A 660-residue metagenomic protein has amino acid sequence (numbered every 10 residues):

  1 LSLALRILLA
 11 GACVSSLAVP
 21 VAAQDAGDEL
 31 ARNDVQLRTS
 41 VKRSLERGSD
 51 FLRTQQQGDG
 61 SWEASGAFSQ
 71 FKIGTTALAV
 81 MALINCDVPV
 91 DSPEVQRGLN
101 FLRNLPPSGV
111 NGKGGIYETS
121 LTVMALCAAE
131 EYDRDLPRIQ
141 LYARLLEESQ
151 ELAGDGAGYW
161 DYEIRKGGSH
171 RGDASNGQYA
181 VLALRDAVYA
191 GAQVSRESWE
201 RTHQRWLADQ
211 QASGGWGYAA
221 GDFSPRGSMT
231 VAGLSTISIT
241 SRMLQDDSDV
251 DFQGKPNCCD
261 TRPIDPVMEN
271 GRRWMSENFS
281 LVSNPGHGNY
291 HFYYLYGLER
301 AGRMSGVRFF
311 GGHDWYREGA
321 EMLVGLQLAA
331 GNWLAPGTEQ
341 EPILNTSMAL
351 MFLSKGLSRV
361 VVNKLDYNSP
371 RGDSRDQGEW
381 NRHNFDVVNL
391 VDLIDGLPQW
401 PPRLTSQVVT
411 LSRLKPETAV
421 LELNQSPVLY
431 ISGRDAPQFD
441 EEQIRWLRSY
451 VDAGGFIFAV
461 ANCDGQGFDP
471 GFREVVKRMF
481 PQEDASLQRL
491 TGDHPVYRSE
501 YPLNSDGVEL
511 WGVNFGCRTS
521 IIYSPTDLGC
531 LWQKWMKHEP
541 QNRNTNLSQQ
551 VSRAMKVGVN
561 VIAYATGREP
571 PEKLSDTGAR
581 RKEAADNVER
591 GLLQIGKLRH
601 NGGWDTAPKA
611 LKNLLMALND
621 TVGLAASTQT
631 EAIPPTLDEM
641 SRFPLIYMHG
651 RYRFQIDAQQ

Functional and structural regions predicted by a protein language model:
A4-S16: Bacterial N-terminal signal peptides
A18-A23, R599: Boundary at the C-terminal end of the N-terminal hydrophobic targeting segment
Q24-D50, S61-E94, S108-R144, E148-E200 (+4 more regions): An alpha-helical repeat/solenoid feature that recognizes helix-turn-helix modules
L52-T76, Q96, N100-G114, Q407-P416 (+1 more regions): Internal amphipathic alpha-helical repeat/solenoid segments
Q55, T76, G115-E118, G233 (+8 more regions): Active-site-proximal beta-strand/loop segments in catalytic clefts of secreted hydrolases
F68, S358-V428, S432-D435, L528 (+2 more regions): Aromatic-Pro/Gly-enriched surface loop or interdomain linker that acts as a lid/target-recognition segment
R171-D173, V428-D469, M640, L645-Q660: Short alpha-beta junction capping motif
D464-N560, Y564-T566, T577, G591-Q594: An acidic, glycine-rich "communication" segment
